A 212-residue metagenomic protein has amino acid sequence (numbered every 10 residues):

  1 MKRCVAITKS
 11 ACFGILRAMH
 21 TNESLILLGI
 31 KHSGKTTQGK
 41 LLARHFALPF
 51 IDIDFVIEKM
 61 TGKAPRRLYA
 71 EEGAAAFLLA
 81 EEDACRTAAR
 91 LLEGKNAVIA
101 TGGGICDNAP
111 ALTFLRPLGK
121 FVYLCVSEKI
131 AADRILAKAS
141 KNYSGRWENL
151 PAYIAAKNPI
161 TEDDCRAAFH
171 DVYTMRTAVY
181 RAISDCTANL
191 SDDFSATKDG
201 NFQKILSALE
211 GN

Functional and structural regions predicted by a protein language model:
F13-I15: Short, positively charged and aromatic/hydrophobic N-terminal segments
A18-H20, L41, H45, E162-N212: NTP-dependent small-molecule kinase module
L27: Hydrophobic anchor at the beta1->P-loop junction of P-loop NTPases
I30: P-loop (Walker A) phosphate-binding loop of NTP-binding proteins
S33: ATP-binding Walker
T36: Walker A/P-loop
F55-R116, K141, W147-E148, Y153-N158: ATP-dependent small-molecule kinase phosphotransfer cores that center on conserved nucleotide phosphate-binding segments
L118-T177: A glycine- and Lys/Arg-enriched "phosphate-lid" helix/loop adjacent to the NTP-binding pocket of small-molecule kinases
